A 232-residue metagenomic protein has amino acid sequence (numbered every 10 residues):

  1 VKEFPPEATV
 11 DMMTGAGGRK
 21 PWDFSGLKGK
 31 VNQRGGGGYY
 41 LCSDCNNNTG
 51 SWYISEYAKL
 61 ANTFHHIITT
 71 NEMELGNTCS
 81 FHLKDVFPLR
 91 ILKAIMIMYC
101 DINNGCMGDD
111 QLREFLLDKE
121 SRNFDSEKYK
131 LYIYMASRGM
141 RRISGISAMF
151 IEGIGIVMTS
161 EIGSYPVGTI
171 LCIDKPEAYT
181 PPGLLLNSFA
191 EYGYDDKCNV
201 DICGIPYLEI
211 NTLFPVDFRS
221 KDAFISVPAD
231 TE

Functional and structural regions predicted by a protein language model:
V1, Y53-A61: Short cysteine/histidine-rich zinc-coordinating motifs and their immediately flanking basic loops
V1-N47, S51: An N-terminal structural lobe/cap that precedes and organizes the functional/catalytic core across diverse proteins
F4-M13, N62-S80: Short microdomains enriched in Cys/His and/or Lys/Arg
G37, R90, G153-G155: Short, well-structured alpha-helical interface segments that form or flank functional binding sites
S43-C45, A94-D101, E161, C172: Structured loops at beta-to-helix junctions and adjacent beta-edge loops in soluble globular domains
N48-I54, G105-D110: Short secondary-structure capping/junction motifs at helix and strand boundaries
H82-C106: Short, hydrophobic/amphipathic alpha-helical patches that form generic packing surfaces within helical domains
N104-E232: C-terminal, charged low-complexity interaction regions
